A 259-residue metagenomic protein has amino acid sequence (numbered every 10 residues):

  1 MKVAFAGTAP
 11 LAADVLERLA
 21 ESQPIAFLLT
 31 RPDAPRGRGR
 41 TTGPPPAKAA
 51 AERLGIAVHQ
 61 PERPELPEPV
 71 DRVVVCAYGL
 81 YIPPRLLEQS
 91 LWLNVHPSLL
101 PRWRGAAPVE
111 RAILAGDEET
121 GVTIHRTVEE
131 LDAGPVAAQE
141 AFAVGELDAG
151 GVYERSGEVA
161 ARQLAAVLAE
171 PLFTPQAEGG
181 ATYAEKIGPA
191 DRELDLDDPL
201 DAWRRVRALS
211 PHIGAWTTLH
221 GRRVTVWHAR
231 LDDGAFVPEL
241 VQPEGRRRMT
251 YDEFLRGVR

Functional and structural regions predicted by a protein language model:
M1-R38: N-terminal Rossmann-like dinucleotide-binding module
K2, P24, G55-A57, L91: Conserved beta-strand segments of alpha/beta enzyme cores
G7, L28, A51, V73 (+7 more regions): A residue-level signal for conserved active-site and pocket-lining positions in enzyme catalytic cores
P32, D191, D195-R259: An anion-binding loop in the catalytic cleft
A34-E52: N-terminal beta-loop-helix "entrance" segment that forms/cooperates in small-molecule cofactor or anionic ligand
V58-E62: Short acidic-hydrophobic, aromatic-tinged amphipathic segments that line or gate anion-handling sites
R63-D71: Short amphipathic alpha-helix with an adjacent loop that forms part of the alpha/beta core around
R72-G188: Donor/substrate-binding cores of folate-linked one-carbon enzymes
